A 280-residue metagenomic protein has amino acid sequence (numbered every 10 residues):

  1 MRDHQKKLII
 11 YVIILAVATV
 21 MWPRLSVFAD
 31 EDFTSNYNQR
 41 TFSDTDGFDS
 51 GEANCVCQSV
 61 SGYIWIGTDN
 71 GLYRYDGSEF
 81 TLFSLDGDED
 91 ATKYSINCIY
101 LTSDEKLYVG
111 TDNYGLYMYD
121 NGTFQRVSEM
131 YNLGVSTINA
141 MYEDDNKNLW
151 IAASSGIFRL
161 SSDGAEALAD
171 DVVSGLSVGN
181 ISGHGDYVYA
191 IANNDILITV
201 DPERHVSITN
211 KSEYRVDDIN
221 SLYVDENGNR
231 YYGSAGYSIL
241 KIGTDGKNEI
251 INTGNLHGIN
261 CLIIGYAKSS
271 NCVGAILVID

Functional and structural regions predicted by a protein language model:
M1-D280: Carboxylate-rich, polar loop motifs that coordinate divalent cations or form catalytic acidic clusters
